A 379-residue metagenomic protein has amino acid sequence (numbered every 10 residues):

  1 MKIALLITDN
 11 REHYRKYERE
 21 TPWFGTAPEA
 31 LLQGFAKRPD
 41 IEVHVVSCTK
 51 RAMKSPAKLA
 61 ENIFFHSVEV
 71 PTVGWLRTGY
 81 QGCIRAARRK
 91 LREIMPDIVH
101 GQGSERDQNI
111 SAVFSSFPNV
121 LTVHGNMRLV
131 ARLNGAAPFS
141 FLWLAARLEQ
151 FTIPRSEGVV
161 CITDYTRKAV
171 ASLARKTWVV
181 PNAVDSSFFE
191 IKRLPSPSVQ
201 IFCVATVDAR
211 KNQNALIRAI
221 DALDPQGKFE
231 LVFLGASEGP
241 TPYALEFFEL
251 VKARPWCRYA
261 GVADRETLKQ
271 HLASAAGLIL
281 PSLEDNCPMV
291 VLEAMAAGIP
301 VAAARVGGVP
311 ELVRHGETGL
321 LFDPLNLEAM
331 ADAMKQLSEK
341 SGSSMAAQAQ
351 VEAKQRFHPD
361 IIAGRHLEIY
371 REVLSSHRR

Functional and structural regions predicted by a protein language model:
M1-A52: N-terminal subdomain of nucleotide-sugar transferases
L6, V160, R193-K211, I217-I220 (+1 more regions): Conserved donor-binding/catalytic core segment of Leloir-type glycosyltransferases
S140-G158: Membrane-proximal helix-turn-helix segments that form the acceptor-binding/catalytic region of lipid-linked
Y165, A183: Carbohydrate-associated surface elements
G227-W256, E266-H271: Short, structured helix-loop element that forms part of the nucleotide-activated donor/catalytic region
L283: Aromatic "clamp/platform" in nucleotide-sugar-dependent glycosyltransferases that forms part of the donor/acceptor
P300-A303: Short hydrophobic beta-strand element within catalytic cores of glycosyltransferases and related nucleotide-activated
H315-G316, L320-L327, Q336-S341: Conserved acidic donor-binding segment of nucleotide-sugar-dependent glycosyltransferases
